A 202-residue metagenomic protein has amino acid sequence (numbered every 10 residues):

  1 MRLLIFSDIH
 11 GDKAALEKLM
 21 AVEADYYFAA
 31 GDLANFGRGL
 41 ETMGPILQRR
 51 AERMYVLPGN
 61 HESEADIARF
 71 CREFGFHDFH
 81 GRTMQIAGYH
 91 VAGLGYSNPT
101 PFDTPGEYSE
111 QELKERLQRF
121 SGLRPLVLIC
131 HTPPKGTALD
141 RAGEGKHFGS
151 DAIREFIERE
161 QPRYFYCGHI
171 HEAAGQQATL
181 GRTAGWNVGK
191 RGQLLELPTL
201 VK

Functional and structural regions predicted by a protein language model:
M1-P45, R49-R50, E64-A65, G122-R124: N-terminal active-site segment of His-dependent metallophosphoesterases
I5-S7, Y27-D32, M54-N60, D78-H80 (+4 more regions): Active-site neighborhood of phospho(di)ester-bond hydrolases with catalytic His/Asp-centered motifs
G11, E62-G149: Conserved catalytic scaffold of divalent metal-dependent phosphoesterases
K13-E17, L40-P45, A65, H77-F79 (+3 more regions): A generic local structural motif
A15, R69, T83-A87, T104 (+4 more regions): Binuclear metal-dependent phosphoesterase catalytic core
E17-K18, L40-T42, I67-F70, D140-A142 (+1 more regions): Short amphipathic alpha-helical segments
E23, R50, R72-G75, G181: Short, structured coil segments at secondary-structure junctions
A34-N35, G39, A51, H131-I170 (+1 more regions): Cap/insert and terminal regions of metallo-dependent hydrolase folds
